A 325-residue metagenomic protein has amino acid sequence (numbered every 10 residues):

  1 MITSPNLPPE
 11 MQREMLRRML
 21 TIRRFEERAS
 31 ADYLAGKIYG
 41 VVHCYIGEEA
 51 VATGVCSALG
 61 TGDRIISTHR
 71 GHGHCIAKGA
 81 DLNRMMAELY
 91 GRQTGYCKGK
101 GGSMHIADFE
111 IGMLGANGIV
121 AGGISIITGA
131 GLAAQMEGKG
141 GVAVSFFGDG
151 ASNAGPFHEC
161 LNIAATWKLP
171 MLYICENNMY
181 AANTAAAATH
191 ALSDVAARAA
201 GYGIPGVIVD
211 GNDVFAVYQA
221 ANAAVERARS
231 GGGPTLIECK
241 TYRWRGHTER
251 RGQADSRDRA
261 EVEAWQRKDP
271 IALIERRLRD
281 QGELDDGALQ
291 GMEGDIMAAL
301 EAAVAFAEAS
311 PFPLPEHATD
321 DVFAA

Functional and structural regions predicted by a protein language model:
M1-E14: Charged, compositionally biased N-terminal leader segments and the immediate start of the first structured element
R17-Y33: N-terminal glycine-rich anion-binding loops that anchor highly charged ligand groups
E27-S30, K37-W167, A185-A191, A196 (+1 more regions): Cofactor-binding active-site loop characterized by glycine-rich and histidine/acidic residues
G73, M179-A182, A216, R243-R245: Short gly/pro/ser/thr-enriched loop/turn and capping motifs at secondary-structure boundaries
Q135-K139, A191-A223, R267-E293: Conserved thiamine diphosphate
W167-A187: A short, conserved beta-to-alpha structural element at the edge of catalytic cores that scaffolds binding
W167-L169, A187-G203, K240-G252, R267-P270: A glycine-rich, aromatic-flanked flexible loop/lid motif
R227-A325: Glycine/aspartate-rich loop-and-adjacent alpha/beta segment that forms the canonical ThDP
